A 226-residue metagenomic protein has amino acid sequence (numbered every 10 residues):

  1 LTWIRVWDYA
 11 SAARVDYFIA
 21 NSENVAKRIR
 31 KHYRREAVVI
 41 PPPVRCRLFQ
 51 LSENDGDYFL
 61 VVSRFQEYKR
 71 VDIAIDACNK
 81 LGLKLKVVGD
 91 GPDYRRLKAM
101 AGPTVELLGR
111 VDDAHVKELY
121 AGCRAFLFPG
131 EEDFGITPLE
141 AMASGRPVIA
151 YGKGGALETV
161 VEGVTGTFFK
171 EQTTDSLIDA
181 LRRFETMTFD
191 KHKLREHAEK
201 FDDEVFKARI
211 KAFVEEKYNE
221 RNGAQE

Functional and structural regions predicted by a protein language model:
L1-F18: Membrane-proximal helix-turn-helix segments that form the acceptor-binding/catalytic region of lipid-linked
V44, Q50-K69, I75-G82, K86: Conserved donor-binding/catalytic core segment of Leloir-type glycosyltransferases
R95-K117: Nucleotide-activated donor-binding/catalytic signature segment of Leloir-type glycosyltransferases, i.e., the conserved
E118-C123, I210: Short alpha-helical donor nucleotide-sugar binding micro-motif in glycosyltransferases
A121-D133, R146: Acidic donor-binding loop of glycosyltransferase active sites
L127, P147-Y151, V160: Short hydrophobic beta-strand element within catalytic cores of glycosyltransferases and related nucleotide-activated
L157-R182: Change "using UDP/GDP/dTDP sugars" to "using nucleotide sugars
Q172, T186-G223: A charged, aromatic-enriched C-terminal amphipathic alpha-helix characteristic of glycosyltransferases across folds
